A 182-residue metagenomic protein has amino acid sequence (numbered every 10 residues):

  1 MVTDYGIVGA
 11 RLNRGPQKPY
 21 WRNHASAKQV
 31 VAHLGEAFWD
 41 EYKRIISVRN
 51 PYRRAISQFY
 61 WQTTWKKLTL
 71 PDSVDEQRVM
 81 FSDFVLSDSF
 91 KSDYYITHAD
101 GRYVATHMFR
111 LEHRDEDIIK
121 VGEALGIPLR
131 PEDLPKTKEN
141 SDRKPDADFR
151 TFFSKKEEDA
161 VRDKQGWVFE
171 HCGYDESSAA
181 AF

Functional and structural regions predicted by a protein language model:
M1-F182: Membrane-interface amphipathic segments in extracytoplasmic regions
